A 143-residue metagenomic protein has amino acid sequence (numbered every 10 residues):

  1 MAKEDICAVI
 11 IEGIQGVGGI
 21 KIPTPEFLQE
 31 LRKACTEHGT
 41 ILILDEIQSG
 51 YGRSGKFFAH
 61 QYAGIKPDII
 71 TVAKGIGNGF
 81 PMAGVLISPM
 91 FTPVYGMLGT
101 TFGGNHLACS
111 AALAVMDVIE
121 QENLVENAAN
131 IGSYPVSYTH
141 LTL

Functional and structural regions predicted by a protein language model:
M1-L141: Conserved N-terminal phosphate-binding loop of PLP-dependent enzymes in the Aspartate aminotransferase
